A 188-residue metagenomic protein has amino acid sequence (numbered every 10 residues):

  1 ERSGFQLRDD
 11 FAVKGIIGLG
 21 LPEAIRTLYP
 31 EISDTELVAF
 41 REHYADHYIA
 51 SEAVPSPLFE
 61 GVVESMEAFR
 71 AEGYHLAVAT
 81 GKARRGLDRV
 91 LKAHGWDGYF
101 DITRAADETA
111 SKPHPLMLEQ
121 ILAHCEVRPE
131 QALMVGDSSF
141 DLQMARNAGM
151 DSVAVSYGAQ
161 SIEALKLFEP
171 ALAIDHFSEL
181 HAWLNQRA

Functional and structural regions predicted by a protein language model:
E1-V63, E72, R85: N-terminal helical cap/lid subdomain that shapes the substrate entry/recognition surface in HAD-like hydrolases
D10-F11, R70, R84, D88-A188: Asp-based, Mg2+/Mn2+-dependent phosphohydrolase catalytic module
T80-K82: Conserved phosphate-coupling serine/threonine residues in phosphotransfer and NTP-handling enzymes
